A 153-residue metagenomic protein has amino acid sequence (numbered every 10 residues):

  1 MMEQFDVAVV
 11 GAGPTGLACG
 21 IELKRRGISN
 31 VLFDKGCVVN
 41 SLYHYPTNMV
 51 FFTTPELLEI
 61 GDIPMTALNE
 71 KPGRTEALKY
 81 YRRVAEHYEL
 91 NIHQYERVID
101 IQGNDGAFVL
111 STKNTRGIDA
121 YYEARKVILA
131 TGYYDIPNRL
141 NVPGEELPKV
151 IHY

Functional and structural regions predicted by a protein language model:
E3-L32: N-terminal Rossmann-like FAD-binding beta1-loop-alpha1 element of flavoenzymes
F5, E123-R125, L147: Active-site acidic short loop of glycosyltransferases
T15, C37-V38, Y134: Conserved Rossmann-like nucleotide-cofactor binding loop
C19, G103, N138-L140: Short glycine-/acidic-enriched loop or helix-start segments at secondary-structure transitions that form or flank
S29, N40-K79: Glycine-rich active-site loop/strand segments that organize a redox cofactor
S29, N91-H93, K149: Conserved beta-strand segments of alpha/beta enzyme cores
G73-I136: Feature captures the FAD/FMN-dependent oxidoreductase FAD-binding
T131-Y153: Glycine-rich dinucleotide-binding loop and its adjacent helix/turn
